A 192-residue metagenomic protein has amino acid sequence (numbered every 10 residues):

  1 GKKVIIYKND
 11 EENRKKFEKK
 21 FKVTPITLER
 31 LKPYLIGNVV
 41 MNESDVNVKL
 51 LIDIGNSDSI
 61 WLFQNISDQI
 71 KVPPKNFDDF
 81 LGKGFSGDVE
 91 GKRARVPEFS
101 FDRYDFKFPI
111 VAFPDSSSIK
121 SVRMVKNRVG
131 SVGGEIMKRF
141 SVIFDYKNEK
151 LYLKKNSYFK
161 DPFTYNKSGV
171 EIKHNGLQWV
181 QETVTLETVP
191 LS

Functional and structural regions predicted by a protein language model:
G1-S192: Pepsin/retropepsin-fold aspartyl endopeptidases
